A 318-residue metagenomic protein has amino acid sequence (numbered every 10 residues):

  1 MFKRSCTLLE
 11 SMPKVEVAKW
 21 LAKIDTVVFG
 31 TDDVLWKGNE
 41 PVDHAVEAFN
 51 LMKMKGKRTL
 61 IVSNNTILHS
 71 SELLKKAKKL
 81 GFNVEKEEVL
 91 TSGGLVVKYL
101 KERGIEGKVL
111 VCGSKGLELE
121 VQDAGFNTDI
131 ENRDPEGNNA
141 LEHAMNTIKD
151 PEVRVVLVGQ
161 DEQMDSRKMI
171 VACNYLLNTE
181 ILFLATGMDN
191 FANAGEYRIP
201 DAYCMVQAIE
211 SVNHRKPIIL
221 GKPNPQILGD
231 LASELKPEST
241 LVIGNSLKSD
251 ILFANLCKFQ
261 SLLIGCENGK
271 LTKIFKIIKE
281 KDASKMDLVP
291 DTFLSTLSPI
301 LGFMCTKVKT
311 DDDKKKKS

Functional and structural regions predicted by a protein language model:
F2-K57, T66-E87, V97-S318: Asp-based, Mg2+/Mn2+-dependent phosphohydrolase catalytic module
L60: Conserved glycine-rich Rossmann-like NAD(P)H-binding loop of the short-chain dehydrogenase/reductase
G93: Short amphipathic alpha-helical/adjacent loop interface patches that line ligand and macromolecule-binding sites
